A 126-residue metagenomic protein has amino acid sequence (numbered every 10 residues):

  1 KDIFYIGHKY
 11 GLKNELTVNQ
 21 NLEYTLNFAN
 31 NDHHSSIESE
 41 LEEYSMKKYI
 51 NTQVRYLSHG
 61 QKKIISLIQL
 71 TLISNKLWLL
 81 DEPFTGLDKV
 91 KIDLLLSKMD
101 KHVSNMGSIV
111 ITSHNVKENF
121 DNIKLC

Functional and structural regions predicted by a protein language model:
K9, N14-N31: Q-loop/switch helix immediately C-terminal to the Walker
H34-Y49: Conserved ABC ATPase "signature" region
Q53-K62: Conserved ABC ATPase signature
L67, M106: Hydrophobic anchor residue at the start of the ABC signature
L72-K76: A short, proline-enriched helix->beta-strand linker immediately N-terminal to the Walker B motif in ABC-type P-loop
W78-E82, L87: Catalytic Walker B motif of ABC-type/P-loop ATPase nucleotide-binding domains
K89-K91: Helix N-cap at the start of a conserved alpha-helix in ABC-type nucleotide-binding domains
